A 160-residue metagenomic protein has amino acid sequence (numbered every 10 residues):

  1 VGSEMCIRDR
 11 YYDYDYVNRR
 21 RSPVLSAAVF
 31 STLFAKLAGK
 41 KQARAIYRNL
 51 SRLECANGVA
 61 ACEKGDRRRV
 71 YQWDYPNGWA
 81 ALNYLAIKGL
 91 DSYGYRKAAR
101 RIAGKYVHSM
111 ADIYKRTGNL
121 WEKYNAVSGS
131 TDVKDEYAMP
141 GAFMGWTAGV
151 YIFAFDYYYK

Functional and structural regions predicted by a protein language model:
S3, A103-Y106: Short amphipathic alpha-helical coiled-coil/interface segments
S3-E4, R8-G78, A111-K160: Extended glycan-interaction surfaces of carbohydrate-active proteins
A28-G39, N83-R96: Alpha-helical support elements that line or immediately flank enzyme active sites and cofactor-binding pockets
A80-K88, K97-R100, G104, G149: Feature representing long, continuous alpha-helical segments
K88-S92, K105-D112, F153: Short basic/hydrophobic patches in alpha-helices and adjacent helix-turn junctions that form amphipathic surface motifs
